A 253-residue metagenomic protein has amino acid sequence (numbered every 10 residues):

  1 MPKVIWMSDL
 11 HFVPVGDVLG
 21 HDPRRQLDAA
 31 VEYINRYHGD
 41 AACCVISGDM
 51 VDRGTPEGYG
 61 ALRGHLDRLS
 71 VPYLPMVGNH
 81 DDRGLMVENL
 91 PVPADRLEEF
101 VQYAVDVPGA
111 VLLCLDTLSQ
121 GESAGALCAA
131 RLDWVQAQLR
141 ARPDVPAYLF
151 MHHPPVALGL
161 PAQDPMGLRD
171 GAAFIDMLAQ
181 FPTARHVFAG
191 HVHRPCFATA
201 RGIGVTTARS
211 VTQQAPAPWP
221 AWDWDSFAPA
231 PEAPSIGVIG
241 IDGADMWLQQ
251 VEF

Functional and structural regions predicted by a protein language model:
M1-A61, L158: N-terminal active-site segment of His-dependent metallophosphoesterases
P2-P14, G109-S119, Y148-F150, I203-R209 (+1 more regions): Active-site-proximal beta-strand elements of phosphoester/diester hydrolases
M7-S8, A42-D49, Y73-N79, D116 (+3 more regions): Active-site neighborhood of phospho(di)ester-bond hydrolases with catalytic His/Asp-centered motifs
S8-D28, D52, R83-E99, Q120-A129 (+1 more regions): Acidic/histidine-rich helix-loop elements that form or flank divalent-metal/phosphate-binding sites at the catalytic
D17-V18, I46-D67, D82-D95, L160-A162 (+1 more regions): Metal-dependent catalytic neighborhoods of phosphoester/phosphodiester hydrolases
R24-R25, E32, M177-A179, C196-F253: Binuclear metal-dependent phosphoesterase catalytic core
A29-A30, G60, V87-Y103, V135-Q136 (+1 more regions): Alpha-helical scaffolding within the catalytic cores of extracellular/periplasmic polymer-degrading hydrolases
A30-C43, G125-G204, S235-V238, W247: His/acidic metal-ligating clusters that form di-metal
